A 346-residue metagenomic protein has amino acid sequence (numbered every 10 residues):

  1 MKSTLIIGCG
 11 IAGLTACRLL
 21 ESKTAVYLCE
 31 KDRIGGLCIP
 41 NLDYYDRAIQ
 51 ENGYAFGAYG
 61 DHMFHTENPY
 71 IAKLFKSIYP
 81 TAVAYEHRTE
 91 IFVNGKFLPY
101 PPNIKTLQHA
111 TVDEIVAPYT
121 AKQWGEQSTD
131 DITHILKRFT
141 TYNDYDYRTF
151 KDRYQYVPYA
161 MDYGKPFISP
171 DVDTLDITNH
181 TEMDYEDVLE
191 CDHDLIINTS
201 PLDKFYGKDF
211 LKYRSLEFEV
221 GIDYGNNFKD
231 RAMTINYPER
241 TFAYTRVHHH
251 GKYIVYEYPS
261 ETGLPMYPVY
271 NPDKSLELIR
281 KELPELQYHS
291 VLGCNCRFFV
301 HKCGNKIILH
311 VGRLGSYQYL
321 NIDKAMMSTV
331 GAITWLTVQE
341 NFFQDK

Functional and structural regions predicted by a protein language model:
K2-Y27, I333: N-terminal Rossmann-like FAD-binding beta1-loop-alpha1 element of flavoenzymes
G10-A12, D32-G35, A121-G125, D184-E186 (+4 more regions): Short, solvent-exposed loop/turn segments at secondary-structure junctions
T15, Y70, M327-G331: Short amphipathic alpha-helical face segments that pack within enzyme cores and frequently flank/anchor catalytic
E21-D46: Glycine-rich FAD pyrophosphate-binding loop
R47-V112, P118: Dinucleotide-binding Rossmann-like beta1-alpha1 core, especially the glycine-rich loop that anchors the ADP
H87-E90, N94-L195, T199, D203-Y206: Active-site/ligand-binding neighborhood in enzyme catalytic cores
M183-F298: Mid-domain catalytic core of redox enzymes that form a hydrophobic substrate pocket/lid adjacent to a catalytic redox
P272-K346: C-terminal catalytic lobe of FAD-dependent flavoproteins
